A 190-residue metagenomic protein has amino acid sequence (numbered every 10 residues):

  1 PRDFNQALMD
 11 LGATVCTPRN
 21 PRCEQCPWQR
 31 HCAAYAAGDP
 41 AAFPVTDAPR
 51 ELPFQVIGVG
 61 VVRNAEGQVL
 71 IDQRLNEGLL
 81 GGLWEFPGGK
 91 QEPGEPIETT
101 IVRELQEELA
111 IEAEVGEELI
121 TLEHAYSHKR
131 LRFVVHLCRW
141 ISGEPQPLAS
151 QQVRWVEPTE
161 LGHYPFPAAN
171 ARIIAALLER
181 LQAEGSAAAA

Functional and structural regions predicted by a protein language model:
P1-E24, W28-A37, E112: Catalytic cores of DNA base-excision repair glycosylases
P21, Q25-G58, P167-N170, E179-R180: Acidic, metal-coordinating catalytic segment for phosphate/diphosphate chemistry, firing primarily on the Nudix
W28, Q68-V69, P145: Hydrophobic "anchor" residues
R30, V56-G58, G67, L131-V134 (+1 more regions): Change "...and in nucleic-acid phosphodiester-cleaving endonucleases..." to "...and in nucleic-acid processing enzymes
P40-E85, E114: N-terminal strand-loop-strand
N64, E112-Q146, R154, L177: Active-site-adjacent beta-strand/loop module that shapes the phosphate/pyrophosphate-binding cleft
F86-I120, E157: The catalytic Nudix box helix
L137-L181: NUDIX/MutT-family hydrolases
